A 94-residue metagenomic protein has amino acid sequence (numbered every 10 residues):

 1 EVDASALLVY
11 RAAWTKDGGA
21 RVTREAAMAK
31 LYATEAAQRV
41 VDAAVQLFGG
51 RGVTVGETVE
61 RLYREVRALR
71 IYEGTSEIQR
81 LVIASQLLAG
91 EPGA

Functional and structural regions predicted by a protein language model:
E1-A94: Alpha-helical interface subdomain recognition
